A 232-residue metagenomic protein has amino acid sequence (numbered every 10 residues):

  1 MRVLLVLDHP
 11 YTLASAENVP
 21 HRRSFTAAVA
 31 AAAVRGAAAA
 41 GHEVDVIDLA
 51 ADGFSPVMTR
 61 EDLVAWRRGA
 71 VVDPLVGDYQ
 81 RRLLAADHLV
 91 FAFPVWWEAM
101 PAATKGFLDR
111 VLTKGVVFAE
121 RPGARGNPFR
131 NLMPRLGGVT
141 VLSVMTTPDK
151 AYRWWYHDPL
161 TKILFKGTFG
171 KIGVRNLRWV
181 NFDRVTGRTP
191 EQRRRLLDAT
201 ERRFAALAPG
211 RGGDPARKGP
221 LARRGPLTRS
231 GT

Functional and structural regions predicted by a protein language model:
M1-V116, D198-T232: N-terminal beta1-alpha1-beta2 submodule of the flavodoxin-like/Rossmannoid cofactor-binding fold
R2, E43, G137-V139, N176: Residues at the starts of beta-strands that form the adenosine-phosphate
H9-L13, M145-K150, R184-G187: A short, flexible beta-alpha/helix-coil linker loop
G69-L83, F129, T147, L160 (+2 more regions): Functional cleft and adjacent loop/helix regions within the main domain that mediate ligand binding or catalysis
L84, A102, P134-G137, R175: Structured loop/turn residues at beta-strand edges in well-structured enzyme cores
K114-A119, V174-L177: Short, structured loop/turn "capping" segments at alpha-beta junctions
A119-G170: Short, glycine-/small-residue-rich phosphate/pyrophosphate-handling segment
A151-T232: Glycine-rich phosphate/pyrophosphate-binding loop and the adjoining helix
